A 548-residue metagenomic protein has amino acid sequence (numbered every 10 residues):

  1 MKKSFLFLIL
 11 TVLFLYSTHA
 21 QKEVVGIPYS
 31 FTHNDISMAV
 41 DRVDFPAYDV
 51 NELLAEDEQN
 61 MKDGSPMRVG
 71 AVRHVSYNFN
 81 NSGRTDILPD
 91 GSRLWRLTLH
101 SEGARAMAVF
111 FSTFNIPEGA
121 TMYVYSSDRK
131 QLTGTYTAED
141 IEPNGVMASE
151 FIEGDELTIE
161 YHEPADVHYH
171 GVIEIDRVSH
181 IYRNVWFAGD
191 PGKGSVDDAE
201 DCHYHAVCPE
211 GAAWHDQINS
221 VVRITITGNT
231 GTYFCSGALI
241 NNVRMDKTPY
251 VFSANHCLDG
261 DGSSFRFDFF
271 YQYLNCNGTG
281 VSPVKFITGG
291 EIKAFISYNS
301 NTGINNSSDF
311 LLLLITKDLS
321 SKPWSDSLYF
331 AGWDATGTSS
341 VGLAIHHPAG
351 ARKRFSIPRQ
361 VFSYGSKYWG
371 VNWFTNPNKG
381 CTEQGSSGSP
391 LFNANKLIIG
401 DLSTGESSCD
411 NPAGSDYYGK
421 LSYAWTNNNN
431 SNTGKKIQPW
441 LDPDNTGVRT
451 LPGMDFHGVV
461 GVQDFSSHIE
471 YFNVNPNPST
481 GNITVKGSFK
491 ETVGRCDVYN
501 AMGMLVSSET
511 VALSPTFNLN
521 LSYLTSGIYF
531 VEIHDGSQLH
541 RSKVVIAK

Functional and structural regions predicted by a protein language model:
M1-G26, V462, F530: Bacterial Sec-dependent N-terminal signal peptides
Y16, F465-N475, S479-K548: C-terminal outer-membrane/trafficking sorting elements
K22-G91, W95-H100, H180-D201, A206-C208: A short aromatic-anchored loop/beta-hairpin motif
P117-K130: Short, surface-exposed beta-strand/strand-loop-strand elements in extracellular ectodomains
K130-E156, P164-V167: Beta-sandwich interaction modules
I152-N372: Serine endopeptidase catalytic core focused on the charge-relay Asp
A238-T248, G380-L402: Catalytic nucleophile loop of clan PA
V251, F267, T279-G289, A294 (+3 more regions): C-terminal subregion of chymotrypsin/trypsin-like serine protease catalytic domains
